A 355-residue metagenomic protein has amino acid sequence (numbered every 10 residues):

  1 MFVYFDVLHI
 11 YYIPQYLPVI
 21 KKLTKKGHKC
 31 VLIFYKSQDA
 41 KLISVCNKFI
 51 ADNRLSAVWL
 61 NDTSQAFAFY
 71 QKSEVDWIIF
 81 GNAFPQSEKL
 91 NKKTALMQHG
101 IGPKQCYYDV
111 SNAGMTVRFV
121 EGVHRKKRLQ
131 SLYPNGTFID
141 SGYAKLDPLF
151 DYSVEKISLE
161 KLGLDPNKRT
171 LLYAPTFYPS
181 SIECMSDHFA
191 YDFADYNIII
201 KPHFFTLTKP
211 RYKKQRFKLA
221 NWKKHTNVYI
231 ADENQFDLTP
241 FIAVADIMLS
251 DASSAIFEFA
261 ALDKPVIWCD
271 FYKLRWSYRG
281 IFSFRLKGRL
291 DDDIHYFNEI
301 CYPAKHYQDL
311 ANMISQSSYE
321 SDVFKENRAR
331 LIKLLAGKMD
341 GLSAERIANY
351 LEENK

Functional and structural regions predicted by a protein language model:
Y4-Y152: Active-site and donor-binding regions of nucleotide-sugar-utilizing enzymes
Y11-P18, P179-F189: A conserved mid-protein helix/loop that constitutes part of the nucleotide-sugar donor-binding site
I33-S56, A194-N234: Catalytic donor nucleotide-activated moiety binding site of glycosyltransferases and closely related
D62-F67, Y212-F257, A261-L262: Donor nucleotide-activated moiety binding/catalytic core segment of transferases that use nucleotide-activated donors
I78-I79, K89-L96, Q235-F282: A donor-sugar binding/catalytic signature common to diverse glycosyltransferases and related nucleotide-sugar
G114-E183, L207, V323-R330: A nucleotide-sugar donor-handling region in carbohydrate enzymes
G136, D140, S254-L335: Catalytic binding pocket for nucleotide-activated donors in carbohydrate/polymer assembly enzymes
D340-K355: C-terminal alpha-helical cap of glycosyltransferases
